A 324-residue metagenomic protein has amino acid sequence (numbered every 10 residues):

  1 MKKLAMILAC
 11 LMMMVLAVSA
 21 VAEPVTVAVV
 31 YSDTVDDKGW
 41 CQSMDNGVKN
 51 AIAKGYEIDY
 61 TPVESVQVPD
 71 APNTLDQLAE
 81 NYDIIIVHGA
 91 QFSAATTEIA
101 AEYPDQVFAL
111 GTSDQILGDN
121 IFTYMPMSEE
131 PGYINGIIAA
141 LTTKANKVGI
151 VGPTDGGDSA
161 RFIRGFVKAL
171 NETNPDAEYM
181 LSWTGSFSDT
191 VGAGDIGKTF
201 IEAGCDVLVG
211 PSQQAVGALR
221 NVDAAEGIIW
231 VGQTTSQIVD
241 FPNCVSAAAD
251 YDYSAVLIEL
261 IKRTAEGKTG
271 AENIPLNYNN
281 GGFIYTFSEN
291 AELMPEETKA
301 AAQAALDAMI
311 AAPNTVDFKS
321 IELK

Functional and structural regions predicted by a protein language model:
M1-K2, T173: Generic cytosolic/nucleocytoplasmic N-terminal low-complexity/intrinsically disordered segments
K3-A22: Sec-dependent N-terminal signal peptides of Gram-positive bacterial secreted proteins and lipoproteins
A22-K324: A residue-level marker of the well-folded mature domains of exported/periplasmic proteins
